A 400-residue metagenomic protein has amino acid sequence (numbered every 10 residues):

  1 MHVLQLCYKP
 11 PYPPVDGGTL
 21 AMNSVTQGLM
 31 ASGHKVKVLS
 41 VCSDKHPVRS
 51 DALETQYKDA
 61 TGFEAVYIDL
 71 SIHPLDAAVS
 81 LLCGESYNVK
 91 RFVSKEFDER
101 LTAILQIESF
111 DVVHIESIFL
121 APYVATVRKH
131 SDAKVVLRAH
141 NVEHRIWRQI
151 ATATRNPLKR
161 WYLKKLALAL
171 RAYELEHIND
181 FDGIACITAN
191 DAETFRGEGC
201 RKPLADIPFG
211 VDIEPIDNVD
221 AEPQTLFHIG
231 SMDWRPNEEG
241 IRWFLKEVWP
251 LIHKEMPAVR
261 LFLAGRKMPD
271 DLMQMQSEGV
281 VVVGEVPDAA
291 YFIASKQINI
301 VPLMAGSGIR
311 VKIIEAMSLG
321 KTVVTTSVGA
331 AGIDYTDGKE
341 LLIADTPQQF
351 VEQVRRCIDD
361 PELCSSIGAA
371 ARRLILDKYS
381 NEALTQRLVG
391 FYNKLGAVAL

Functional and structural regions predicted by a protein language model:
M1-E64, Q106-E108: N-terminal subdomain of nucleotide-sugar transferases
Y8, L75-K90, V135-A172, S231: Acceptor-binding helix/loop patch of EC 2.4 sugar-transfer enzymes, predominantly nucleotide-sugar-dependent
K134, K164-A167, R171-I216: Donor nucleotide-sugar binding/catalytic pocket of nucleotide-sugar-dependent glycosyltransferases
D182, Y291-G308, L319-T322: Acidic donor-binding loop of glycosyltransferase active sites
D206-S295: Conserved catalytic-core segment of nucleotide-activated headgroup transferases in glycan assembly
K312-A316, T322-T326: Short hydrophobic beta-strand element within catalytic cores of glycosyltransferases and related nucleotide-activated
L341-Q348, R356-E362: Conserved acidic donor-binding segment of nucleotide-sugar-dependent glycosyltransferases
L363-K378, L384-G390: A short, well-ordered alpha-helix in the C-terminal region of glycosyltransferases
